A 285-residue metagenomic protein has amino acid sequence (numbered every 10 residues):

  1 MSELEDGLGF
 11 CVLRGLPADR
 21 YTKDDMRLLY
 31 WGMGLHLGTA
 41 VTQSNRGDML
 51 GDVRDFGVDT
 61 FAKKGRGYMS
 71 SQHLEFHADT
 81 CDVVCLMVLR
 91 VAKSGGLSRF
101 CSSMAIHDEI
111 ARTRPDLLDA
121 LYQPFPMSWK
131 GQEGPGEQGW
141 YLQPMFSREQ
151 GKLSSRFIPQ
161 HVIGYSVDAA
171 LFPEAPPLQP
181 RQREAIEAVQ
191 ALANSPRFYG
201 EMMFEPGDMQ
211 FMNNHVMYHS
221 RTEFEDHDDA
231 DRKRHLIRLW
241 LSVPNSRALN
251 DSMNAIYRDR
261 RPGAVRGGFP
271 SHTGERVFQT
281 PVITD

Functional and structural regions predicted by a protein language model:
D6, C11, G15-R20, L37 (+3 more regions): Active-site environment of non-heme Fe oxygenases that use a 2-His-1-carboxylate facial triad
D24-W31, F100-S102: "Short basic amphipathic alpha-helical interaction patches in structured regions
Y30-V41: A short alpha->loop->secondary-structure connector
